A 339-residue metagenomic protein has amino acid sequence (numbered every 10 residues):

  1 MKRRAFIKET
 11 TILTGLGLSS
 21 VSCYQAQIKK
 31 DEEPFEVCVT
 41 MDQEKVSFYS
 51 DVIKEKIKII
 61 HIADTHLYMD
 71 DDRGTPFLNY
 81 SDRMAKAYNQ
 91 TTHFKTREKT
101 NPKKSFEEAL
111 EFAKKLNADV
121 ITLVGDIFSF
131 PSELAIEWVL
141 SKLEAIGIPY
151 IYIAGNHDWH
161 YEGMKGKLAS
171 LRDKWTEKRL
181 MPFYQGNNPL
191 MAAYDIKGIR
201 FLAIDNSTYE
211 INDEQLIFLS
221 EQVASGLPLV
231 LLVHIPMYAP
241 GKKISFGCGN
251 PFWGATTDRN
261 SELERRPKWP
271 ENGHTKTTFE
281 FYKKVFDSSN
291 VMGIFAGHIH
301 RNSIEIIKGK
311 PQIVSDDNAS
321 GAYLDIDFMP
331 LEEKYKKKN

Functional and structural regions predicted by a protein language model:
A5-A26: N-terminal export signals
I28-E133: N-terminal active-site segment of His-dependent metallophosphoesterases
T40-I53, E133, E137-V230, C248 (+4 more regions): Extended active-site neighborhood of metal-dependent phosphoesterases/phosphodiesterases
I59-H61, L123, Y152, L231 (+1 more regions): Residue-level marker for buried hydrophobic side chains located in beta-strands that build the well-ordered beta-sheet
D64, D126, G155, H234 (+1 more regions): Active-site glycine-centered loops adjacent to acidic/histidine catalytic or metal-binding residues that shape
T75-T96, A169-T176, G247-N272: Charged, glycine/proline-rich intrinsically disordered loops and linkers
N101, F106, L110-V120, R200-L202 (+1 more regions): His/acidic metal-ligating clusters that form di-metal
K336-N339: Acidic, His/Gly-rich catalytic cores of divalent-metal-dependent hydrolytic chemistry
